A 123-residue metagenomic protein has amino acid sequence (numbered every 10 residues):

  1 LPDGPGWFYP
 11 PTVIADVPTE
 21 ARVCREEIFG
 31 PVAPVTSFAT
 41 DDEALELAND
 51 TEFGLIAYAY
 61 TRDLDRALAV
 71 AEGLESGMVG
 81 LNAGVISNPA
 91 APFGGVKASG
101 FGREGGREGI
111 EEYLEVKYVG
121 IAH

Functional and structural regions predicted by a protein language model:
G4, F8-H123: Conserved C-terminal structural/oligomerization subdomain of aldehyde/semialdehyde dehydrogenase
